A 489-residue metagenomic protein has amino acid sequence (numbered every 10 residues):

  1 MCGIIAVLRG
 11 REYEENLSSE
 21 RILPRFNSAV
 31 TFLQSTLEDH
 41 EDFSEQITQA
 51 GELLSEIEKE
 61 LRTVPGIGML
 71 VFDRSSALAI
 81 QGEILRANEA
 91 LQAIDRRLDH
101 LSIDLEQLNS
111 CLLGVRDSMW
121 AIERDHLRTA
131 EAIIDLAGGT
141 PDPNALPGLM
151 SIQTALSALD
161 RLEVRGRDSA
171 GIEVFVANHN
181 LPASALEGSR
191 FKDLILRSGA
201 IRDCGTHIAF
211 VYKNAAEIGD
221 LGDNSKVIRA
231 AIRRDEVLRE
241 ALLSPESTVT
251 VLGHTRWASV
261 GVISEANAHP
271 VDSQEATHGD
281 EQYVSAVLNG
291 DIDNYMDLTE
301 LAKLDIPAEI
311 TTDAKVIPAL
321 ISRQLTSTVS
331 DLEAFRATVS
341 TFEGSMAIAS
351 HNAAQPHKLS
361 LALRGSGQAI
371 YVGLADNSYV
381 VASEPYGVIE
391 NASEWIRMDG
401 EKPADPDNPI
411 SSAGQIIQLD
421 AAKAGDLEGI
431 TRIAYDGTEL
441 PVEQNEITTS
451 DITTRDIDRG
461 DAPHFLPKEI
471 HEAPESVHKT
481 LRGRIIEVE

Functional and structural regions predicted by a protein language model:
M1-E489: Conserved short alpha-helical segments that host acidic/polar catalytic motifs at enzyme active sites
